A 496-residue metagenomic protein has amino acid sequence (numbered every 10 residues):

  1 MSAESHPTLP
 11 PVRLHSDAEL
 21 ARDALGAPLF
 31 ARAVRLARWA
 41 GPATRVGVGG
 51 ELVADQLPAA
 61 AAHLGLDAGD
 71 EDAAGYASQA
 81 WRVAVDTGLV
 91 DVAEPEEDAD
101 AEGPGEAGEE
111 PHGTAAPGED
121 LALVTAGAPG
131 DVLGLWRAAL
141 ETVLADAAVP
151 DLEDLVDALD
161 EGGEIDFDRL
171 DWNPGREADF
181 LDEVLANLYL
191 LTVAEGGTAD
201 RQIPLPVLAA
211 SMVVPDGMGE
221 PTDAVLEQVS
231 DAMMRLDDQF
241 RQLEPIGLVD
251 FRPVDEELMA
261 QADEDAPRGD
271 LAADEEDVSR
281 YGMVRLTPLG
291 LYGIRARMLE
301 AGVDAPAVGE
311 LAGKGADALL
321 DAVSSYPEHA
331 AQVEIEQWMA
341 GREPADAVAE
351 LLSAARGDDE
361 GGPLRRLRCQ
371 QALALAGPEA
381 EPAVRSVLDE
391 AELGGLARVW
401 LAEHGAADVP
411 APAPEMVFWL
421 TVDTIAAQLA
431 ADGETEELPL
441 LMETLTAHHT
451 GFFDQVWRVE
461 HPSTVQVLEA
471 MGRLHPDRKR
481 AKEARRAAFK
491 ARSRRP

Functional and structural regions predicted by a protein language model:
M1-V225: Short, amphipathic alpha-helical interface elements at domain boundaries that mediate macromolecular binding
E71-D86, Q228-D255: Short amphipathic alpha-helical interaction segments
F167-N187, V193, T198, I203-A210 (+1 more regions): Exposed, interaction-prone assembly regions rather than primary DNA-binding/catalytic cores
A210-V213, D321-S325, A331-R342, S353 (+6 more regions): Structural detector for internal amphipathic alpha-helices that build alpha-solenoid repeat scaffolds
F240-Q242, A316-D317, P344-R356, G377-L388 (+2 more regions): Amphipathic alpha-helical scaffolding segments comprising HEAT/armadillo-like alpha-solenoid repeats
Q242, L248-G309: C-terminal engagement modules used by replication, chromatin/transcription, nuclear envelope/ESCRT, and ubiquitin
S325-H329, E360-P363, A391-G395, T446 (+2 more regions): Alpha-helix N-cap/helix-start positions at coil->helix boundaries
Q337-M339, V399-L445, G451-F452: Alpha-helical adaptor scaffolds
